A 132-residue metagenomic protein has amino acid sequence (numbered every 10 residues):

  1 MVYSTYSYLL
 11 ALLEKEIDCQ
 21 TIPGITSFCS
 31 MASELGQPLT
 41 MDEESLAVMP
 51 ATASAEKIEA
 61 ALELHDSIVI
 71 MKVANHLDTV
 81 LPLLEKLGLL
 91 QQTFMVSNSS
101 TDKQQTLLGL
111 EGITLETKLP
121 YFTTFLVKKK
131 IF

Functional and structural regions predicted by a protein language model:
M1-L64, K130: Class I SAM-dependent methyltransferase SAM-binding "motif I" and its flanking Rossmann-like core
L62-F132: A contiguous loop/helix-start segment that scaffolds small-molecule binding in enzyme catalytic cores
